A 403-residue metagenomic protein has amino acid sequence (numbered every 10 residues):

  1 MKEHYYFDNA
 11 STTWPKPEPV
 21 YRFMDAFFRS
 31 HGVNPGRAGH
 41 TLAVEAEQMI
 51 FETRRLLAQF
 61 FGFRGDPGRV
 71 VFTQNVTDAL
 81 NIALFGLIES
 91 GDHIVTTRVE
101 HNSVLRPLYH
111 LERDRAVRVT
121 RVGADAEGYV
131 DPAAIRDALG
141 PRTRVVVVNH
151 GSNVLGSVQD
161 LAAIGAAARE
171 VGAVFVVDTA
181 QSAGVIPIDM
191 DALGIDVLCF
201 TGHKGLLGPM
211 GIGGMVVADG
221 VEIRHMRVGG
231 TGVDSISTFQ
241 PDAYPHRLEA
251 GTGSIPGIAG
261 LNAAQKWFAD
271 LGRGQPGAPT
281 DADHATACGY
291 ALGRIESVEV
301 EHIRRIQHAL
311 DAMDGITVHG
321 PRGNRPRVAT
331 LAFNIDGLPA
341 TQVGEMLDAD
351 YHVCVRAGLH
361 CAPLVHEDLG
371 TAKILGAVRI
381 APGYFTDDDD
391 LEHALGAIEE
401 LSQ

Functional and structural regions predicted by a protein language model:
M1-Q403: Pyridoxal 5′-phosphate
